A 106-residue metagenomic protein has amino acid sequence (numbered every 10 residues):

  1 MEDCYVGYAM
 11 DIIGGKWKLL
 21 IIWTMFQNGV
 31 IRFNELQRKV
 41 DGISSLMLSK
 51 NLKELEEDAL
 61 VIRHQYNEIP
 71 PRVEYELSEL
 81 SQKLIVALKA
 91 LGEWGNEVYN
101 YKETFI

Functional and structural regions predicted by a protein language model:
C4-M47, P71-E74: N-terminal helix-turn-helix DNA-binding core of bacterial DNA-binding proteins
M10-I12, Y99-I106: HhH-family (HhH-GPD) DNA N-glycosylase catalytic core used in base-excision repair
G15, L19, K53, Q82 (+1 more regions): Generic detection of well-ordered alpha-helical segments
L19, D58, A87-Y99: Alpha-helical linker/hinge and terminal dimerization helices associated with HTH transcriptional regulators
L48, L52-L55: Basic amphipathic alpha-helical segments that dock to polyanions
E56-Y66: A short, conserved structural fragment
N67-L91: Basic, amphipathic "hinge/linker" alpha-helix immediately C-terminal to the N-terminal HTH DNA-binding motif
